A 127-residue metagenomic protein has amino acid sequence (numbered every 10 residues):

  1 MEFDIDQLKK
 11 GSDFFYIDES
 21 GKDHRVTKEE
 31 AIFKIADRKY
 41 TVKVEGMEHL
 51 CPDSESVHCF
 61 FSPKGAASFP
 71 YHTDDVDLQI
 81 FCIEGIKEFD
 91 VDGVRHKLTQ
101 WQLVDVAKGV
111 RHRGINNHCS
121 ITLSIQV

Functional and structural regions predicted by a protein language model:
M1-G11: Generic N-terminal segment detector
K10-Q102, V110-V127: Active-site region of the double-stranded beta-helix
D105: Conserved beta-strand-loop-short alpha-helix elements that form and flank the Mn2+/Mg2+-coordinating active site
